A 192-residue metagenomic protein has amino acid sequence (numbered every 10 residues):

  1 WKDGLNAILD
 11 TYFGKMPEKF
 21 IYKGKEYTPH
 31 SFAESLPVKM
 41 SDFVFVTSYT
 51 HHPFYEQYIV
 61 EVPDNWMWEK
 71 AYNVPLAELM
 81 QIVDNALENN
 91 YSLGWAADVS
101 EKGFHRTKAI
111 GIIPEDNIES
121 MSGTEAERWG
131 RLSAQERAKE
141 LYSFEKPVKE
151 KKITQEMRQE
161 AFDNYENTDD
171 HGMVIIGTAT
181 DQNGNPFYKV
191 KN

Functional and structural regions predicted by a protein language model:
W1-T178, Y188, N192: Predominantly the structural core of cysteine protease catalytic domains
T180-G184: A short, structured loop/turn motif at beta-sheet edges
